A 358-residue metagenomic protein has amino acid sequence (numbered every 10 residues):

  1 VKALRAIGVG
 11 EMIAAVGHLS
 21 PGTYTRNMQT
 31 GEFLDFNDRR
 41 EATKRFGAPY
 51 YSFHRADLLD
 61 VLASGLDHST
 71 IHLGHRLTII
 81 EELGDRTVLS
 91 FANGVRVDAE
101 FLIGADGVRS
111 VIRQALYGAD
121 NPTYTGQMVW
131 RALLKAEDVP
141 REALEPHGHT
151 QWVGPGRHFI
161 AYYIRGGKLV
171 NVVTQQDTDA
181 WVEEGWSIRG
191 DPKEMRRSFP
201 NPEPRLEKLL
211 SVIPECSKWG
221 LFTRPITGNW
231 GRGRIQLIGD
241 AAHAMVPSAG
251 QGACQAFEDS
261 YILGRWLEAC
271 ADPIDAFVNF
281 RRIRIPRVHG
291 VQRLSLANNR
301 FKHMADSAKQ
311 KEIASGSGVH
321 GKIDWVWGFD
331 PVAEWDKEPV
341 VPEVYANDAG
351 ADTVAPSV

Functional and structural regions predicted by a protein language model:
V1-K135, D179-E183, I188-K193, G328-V358: Conserved N-terminal helical subregion
E11, A136-L144, G167, W181 (+3 more regions): Short helix-loop capping/hinge motifs at secondary-structure junctions, enriched in acidic/polar residues
A15, G228, A249-G250, R265-V358: C-terminal helical "tail/cap" subdomain of flavin- and related membrane-associated enzymes
L73, D85, P155-R157, S217: Short beta-strand or tight-loop elements that sit immediately N-terminal to catalytic metal-binding acidic residues
D98, L169, G233-R234: Conserved catalytic motifs of the protein kinase core domain
I103-G104, W130, A161, K193-M195 (+1 more regions): Conserved mid-domain beta->alpha element of the FAD-binding
Y124, L144-G148, P192-K193, P204-G220: A short coil-to-beta-strand element that immediately follows conserved catalytic motifs
E145-V182, I188, P192-P200, L221: Active-site substrate-recognition segment that forms the wall of the catalytic cavity or substrate channel
